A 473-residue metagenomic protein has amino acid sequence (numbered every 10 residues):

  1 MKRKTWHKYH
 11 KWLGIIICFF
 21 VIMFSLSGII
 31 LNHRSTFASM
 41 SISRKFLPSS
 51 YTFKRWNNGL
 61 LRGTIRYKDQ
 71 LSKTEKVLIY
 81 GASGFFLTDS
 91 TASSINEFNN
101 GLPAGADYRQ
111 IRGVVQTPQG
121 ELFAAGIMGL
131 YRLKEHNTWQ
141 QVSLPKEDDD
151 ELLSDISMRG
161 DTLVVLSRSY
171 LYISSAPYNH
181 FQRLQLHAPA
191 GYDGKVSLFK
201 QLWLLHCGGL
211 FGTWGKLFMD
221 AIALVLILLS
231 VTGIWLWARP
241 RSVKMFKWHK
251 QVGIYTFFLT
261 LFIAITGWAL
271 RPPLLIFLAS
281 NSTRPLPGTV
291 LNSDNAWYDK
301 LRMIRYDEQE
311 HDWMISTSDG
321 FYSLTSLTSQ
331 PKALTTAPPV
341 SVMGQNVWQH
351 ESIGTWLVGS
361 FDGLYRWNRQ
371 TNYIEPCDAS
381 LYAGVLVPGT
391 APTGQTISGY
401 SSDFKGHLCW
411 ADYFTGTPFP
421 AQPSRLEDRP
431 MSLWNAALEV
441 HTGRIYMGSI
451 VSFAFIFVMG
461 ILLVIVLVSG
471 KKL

Functional and structural regions predicted by a protein language model:
K2-I17, F211-P272, G448-L473: Juxtamembrane interface at the cytosolic side of transmembrane helices
L31-R55, L270-W297: Alpha-helical transmembrane signal-anchor/signal-peptide segments
K54-D69, G105-T117, D149-D161, S293-Y306 (+2 more regions): Repeated scaffold domains used in trafficking and secretory/extracellular systems, primarily beta-propellers
K76-I79, E121-F123, T162-V164, D312-M314 (+2 more regions): Conserved beta-propeller blade signature
A82-F86, A92-S93, I127-Y131, N137 (+6 more regions): Loop/turn residues immediately N-terminal
I95-G101, Q140-K146, H180-K195, K332-P338 (+2 more regions): Beta-propeller fold detector
L163-Q201, F404-A436: Extended, hydrophilic extramembrane loops/domains of integral membrane proteins
F199-L205, K216-D220, T415-L473: Membrane-proximal extracellular juxtamembrane segment immediately upstream of a following transmembrane helix
